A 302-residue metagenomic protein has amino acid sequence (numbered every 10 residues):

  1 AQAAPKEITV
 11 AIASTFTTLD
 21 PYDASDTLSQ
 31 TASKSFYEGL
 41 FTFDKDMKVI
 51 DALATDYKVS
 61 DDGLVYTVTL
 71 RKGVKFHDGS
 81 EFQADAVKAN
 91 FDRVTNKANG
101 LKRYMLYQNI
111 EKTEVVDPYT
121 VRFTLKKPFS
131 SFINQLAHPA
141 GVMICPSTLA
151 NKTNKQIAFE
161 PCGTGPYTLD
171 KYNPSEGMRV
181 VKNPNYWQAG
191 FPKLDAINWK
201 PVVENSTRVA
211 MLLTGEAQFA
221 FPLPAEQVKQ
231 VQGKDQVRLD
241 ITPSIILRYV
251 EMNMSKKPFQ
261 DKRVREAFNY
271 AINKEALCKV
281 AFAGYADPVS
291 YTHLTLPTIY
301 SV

Functional and structural regions predicted by a protein language model:
A11-D61, A89-D92, C162: N-terminal lobe/hinge region of extracytoplasmic solute-binding protein
S14-Q30, L53-A54, S80, K102 (+3 more regions): A structural "hinge/loop" feature
T55-G100, V116, R122-T124, M211 (+1 more regions): Aromatic- and charge-enriched surface segment that lines or borders ligand/interaction sites
K58, T69, Y104-L149, K171: Surface-exposed binding/hinge segments that line and control ligand-binding clefts or catalytic entry sites
Q83-A89, P118-T124, G165-P166, L194-A196 (+2 more regions): Alpha-helical secondary-structure segments
A137-P192, A196: Gly/Pro-rich hinge or "lid" segments in bacterial periplasmic/extracellular proteins
P184-Q230, P258, E266: Ligand-site clamp/hinge motif
H293-V302: Single conserved hydrophobic/aromatic residue that forms the stacking wall/gate of nucleotide- or nucleobase-binding
